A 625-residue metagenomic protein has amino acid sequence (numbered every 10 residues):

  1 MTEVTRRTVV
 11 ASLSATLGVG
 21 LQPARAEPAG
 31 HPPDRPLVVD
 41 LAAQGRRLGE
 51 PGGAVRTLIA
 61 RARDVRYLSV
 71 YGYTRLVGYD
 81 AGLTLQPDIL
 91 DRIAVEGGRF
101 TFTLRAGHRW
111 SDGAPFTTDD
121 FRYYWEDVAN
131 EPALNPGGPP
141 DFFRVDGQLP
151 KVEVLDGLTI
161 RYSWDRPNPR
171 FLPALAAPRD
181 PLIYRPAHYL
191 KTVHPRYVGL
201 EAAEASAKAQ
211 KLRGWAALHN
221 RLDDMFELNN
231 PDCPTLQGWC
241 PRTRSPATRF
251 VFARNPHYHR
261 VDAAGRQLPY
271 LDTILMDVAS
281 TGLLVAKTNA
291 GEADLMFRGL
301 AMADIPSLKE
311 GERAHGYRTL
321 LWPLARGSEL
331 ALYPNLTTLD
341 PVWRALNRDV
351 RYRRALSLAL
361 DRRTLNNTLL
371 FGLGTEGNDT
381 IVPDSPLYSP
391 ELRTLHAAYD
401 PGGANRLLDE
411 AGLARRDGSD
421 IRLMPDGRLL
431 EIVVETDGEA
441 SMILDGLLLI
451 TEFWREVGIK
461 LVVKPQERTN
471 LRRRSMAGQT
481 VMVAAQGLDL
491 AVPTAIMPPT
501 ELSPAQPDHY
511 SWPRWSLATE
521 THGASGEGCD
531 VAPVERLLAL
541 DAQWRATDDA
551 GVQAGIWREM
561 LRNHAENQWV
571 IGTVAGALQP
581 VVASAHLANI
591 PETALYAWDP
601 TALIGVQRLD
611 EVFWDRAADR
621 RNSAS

Functional and structural regions predicted by a protein language model:
T2, T8-A26: N-terminal export signals
L37-G98, E126: N-terminal lobe/hinge region of extracytoplasmic solute-binding protein
V39-D40, G53-R61, F100-T101, R161 (+4 more regions): Short, well-ordered beta-strand elements
R92-N135, R161, K287, L346-R348 (+1 more regions): Aromatic- and charge-enriched surface segment that lines or borders ligand/interaction sites
F121, L158-I160, A290-R298, I450 (+2 more regions): Alpha-to-beta junction loops
D141-H219: Surface-exposed binding/hinge segments that line and control ligand-binding clefts or catalytic entry sites
E227-N230, H257-L308, T451, G458-V462 (+1 more regions): Ligand-site clamp/hinge motif
C233, W239-F250, R254-P256, L321 (+5 more regions): Detector for C-terminal structural segments
